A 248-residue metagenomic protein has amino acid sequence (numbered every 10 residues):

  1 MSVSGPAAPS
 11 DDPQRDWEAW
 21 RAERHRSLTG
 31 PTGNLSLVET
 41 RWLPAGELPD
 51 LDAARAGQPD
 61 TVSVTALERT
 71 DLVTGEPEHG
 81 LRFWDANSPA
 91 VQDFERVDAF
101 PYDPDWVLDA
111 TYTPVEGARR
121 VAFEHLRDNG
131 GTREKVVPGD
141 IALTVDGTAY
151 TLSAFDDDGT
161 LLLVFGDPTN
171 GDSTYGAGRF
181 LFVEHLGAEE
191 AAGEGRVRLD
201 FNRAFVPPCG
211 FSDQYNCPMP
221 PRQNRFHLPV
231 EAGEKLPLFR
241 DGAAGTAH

Functional and structural regions predicted by a protein language model:
S2-A8, P114, A118, D128-V136 (+5 more regions): An extracellular/secretory-lumen and virion-surface interaction module
V3, A8-Q58: N-terminal ordered "arm"
Q58-L72, P77-H79, A90-D93: Phosphate/adenylate-binding glycine loop and adjacent helical scaffold
P77-V145: Surface-exposed beta-loop interaction hotspot
V91-Q92, G117, L152-S153, D172-T174 (+2 more regions): Short helix/loop capping segments that flank catalytic or ligand/cofactor-binding pockets
Q92-P101, Y175-R179, F211-P220: Extended Gly/Ser/Thr-rich low-complexity repeat segments, especially those forming or decorating extracellular
P138-G139, V145-D200: An exposed acidic His-Trp-rich patch
G187-H248: Long, compositionally biased interface segments
